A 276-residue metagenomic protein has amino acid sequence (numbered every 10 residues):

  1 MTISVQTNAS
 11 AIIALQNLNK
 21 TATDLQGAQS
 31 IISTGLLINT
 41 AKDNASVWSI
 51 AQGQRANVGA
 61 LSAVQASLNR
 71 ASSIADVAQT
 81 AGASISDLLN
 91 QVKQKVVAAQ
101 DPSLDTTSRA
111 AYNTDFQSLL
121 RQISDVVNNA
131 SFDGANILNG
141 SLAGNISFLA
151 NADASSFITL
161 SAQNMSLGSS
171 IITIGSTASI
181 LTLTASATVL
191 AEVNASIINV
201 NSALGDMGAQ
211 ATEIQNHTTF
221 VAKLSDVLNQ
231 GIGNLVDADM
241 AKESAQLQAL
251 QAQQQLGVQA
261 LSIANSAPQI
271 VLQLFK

Functional and structural regions predicted by a protein language model:
M1-K276: Primary detection of the long, small/polar-rich alpha-helical "axial" segments characteristic of bacterial flagellar
